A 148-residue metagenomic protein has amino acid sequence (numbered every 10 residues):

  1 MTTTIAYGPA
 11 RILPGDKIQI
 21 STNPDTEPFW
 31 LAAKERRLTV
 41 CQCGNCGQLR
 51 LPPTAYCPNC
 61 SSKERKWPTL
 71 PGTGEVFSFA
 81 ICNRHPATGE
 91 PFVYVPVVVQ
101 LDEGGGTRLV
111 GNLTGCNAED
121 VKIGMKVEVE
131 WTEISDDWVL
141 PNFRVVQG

Functional and structural regions predicted by a protein language model:
M1-L38, V146-G148: A broadly conserved sequence feature marking short terminus-proximal activation segments in nucleic acid-centric
R37-V40, T54: Residues immediately within or flanking Cys/His clusters that coordinate Zn2+ in small zinc-binding modules
Q42-N45, Y56-S62: Short, cysteine/histidine-rich loop/knuckle motifs that typically chelate Zn2+
L51, E64-K66: Short functional micro-motifs and their immediate structural scaffolds
P52-N59, K126: Short coil-to-beta transition motif at edge beta-strands of beta-rich domains
K66-E75, V121-M125: Short coil-to-beta-strand transition motifs
V76-A118, I123: Glycine-rich active-site loops that engage anionic ligands at enzyme catalytic sites
L109-G148: Well-ordered alpha/beta subsegment
